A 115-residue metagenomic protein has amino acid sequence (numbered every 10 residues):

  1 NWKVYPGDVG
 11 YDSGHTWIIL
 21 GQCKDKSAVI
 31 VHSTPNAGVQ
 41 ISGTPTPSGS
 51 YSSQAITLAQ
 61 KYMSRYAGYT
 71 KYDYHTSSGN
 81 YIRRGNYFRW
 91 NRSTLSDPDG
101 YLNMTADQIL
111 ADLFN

Functional and structural regions predicted by a protein language model:
N1-T46: ...with weaker cross-activation on analogous glycine-rich loops/strands in unrelated enzymes
P47-N115: Low-complexity, Gly/Ser/Thr/Pro-rich intrinsically disordered linker/tail segments
